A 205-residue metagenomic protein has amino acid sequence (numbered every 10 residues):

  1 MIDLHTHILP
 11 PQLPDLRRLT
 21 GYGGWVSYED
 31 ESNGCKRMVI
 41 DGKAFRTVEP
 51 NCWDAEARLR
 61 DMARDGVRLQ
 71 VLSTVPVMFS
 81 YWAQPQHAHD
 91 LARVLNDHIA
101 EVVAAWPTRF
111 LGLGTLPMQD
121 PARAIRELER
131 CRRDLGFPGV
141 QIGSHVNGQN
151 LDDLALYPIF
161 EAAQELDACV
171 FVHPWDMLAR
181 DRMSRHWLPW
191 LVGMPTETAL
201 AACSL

Functional and structural regions predicted by a protein language model:
M1-L205: Helix-coil boundary/capping segments in enzymes
